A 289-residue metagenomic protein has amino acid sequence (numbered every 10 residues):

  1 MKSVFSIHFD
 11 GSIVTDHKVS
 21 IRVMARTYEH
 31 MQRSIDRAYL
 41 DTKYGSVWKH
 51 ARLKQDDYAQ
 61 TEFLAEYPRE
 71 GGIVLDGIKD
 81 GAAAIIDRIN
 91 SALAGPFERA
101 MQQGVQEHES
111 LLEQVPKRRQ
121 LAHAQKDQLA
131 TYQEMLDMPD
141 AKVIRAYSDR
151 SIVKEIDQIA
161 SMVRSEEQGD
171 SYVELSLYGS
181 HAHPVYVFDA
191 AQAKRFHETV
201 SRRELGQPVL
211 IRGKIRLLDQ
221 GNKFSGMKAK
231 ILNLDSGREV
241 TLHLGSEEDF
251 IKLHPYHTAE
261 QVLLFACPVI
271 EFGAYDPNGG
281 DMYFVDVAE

Functional and structural regions predicted by a protein language model:
M1-P208: Charged, alpha-helical interface segments at or near domain boundaries
P184-E289: C-terminal, beta-strand-rich globular interaction domains
